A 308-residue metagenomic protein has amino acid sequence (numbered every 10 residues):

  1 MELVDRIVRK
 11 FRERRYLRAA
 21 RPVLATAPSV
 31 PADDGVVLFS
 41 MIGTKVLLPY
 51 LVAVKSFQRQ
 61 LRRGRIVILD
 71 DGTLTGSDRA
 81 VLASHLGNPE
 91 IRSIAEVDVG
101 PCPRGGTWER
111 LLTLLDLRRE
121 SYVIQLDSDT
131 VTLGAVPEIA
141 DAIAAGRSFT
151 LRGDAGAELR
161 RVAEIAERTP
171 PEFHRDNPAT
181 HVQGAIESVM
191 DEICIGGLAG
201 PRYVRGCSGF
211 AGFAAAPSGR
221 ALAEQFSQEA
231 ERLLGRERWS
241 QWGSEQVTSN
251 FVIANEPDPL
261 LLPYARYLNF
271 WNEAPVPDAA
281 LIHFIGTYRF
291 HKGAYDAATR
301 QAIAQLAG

Functional and structural regions predicted by a protein language model:
M1-D34, Q183-G308: A glycosyltransferase accessory/donor-loop signature
I42-L48: Active-site beta-to-alpha loop of glycosyltransferases that engages the nucleotide-sugar donor
S56-G64: Short, acidic, metal-binding catalytic loop of nucleotide-sugar glycosyltransferases
R65-T73, L151-G153: Short internal beta-strands
G76-R118: Active-site-proximal specificity loops/subdomain of glycosyltransferases
V123: Short aromatic/hydrophobic "clamp" motif used to bind/position activated sugar donors
D127-V131: The conserved acidic donor/metal-binding loop of glycosyltransferases
T132-P171: Conserved donor-nucleotide/metal-binding helix-loop-beta segment in metal-dependent transferases, i.e., the alpha-helix
